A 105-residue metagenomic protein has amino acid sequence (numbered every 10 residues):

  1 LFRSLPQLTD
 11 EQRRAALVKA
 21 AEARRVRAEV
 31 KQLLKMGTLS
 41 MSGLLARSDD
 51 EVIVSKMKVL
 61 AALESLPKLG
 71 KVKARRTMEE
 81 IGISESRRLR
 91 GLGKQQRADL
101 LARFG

Functional and structural regions predicted by a protein language model:
A16-A23, R27-V30: Amphipathic alpha-helical coiled-coil segments
A20-R24, E51-M57, E79: Short acidic alpha-helix initiation/capping motifs at coil-to-helix transition points, especially at protein N-termini
K31, L45-A46, L60-E64, L101: Amphipathic alpha-helical segments within well-ordered protein domains
M36-L60: Helix-hairpin-helix/helix-loop-helix acidic hairpins
A62-M78: Helix-hairpin-helix
R75, E79-G105: Accessory alpha-helical DNA-binding modules that contact the DNA backbone or grooves
